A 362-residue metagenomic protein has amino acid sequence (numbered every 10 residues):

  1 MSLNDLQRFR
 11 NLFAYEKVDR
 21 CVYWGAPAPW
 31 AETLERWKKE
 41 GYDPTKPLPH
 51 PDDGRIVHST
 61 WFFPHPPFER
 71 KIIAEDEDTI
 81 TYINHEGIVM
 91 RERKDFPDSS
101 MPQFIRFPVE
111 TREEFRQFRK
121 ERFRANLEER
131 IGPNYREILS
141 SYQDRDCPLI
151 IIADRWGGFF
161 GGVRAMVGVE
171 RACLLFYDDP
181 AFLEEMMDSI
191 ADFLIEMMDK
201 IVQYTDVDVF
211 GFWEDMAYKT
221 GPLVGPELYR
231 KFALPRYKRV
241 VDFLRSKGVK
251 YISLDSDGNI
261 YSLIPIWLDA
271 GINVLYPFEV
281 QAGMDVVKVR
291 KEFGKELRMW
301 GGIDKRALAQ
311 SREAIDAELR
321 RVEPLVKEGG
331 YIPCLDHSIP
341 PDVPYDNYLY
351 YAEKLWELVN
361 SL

Functional and structural regions predicted by a protein language model:
M1-W30, T81-I83, E92, E114-L362: Active-site loop segments of alpha/beta catalytic cores
K17, R55, A74-D76, D144-R145: Short, solvent-exposed loop/edge-beta patches enriched in aromatic
C21-W24, T33-Y42, S100-F107, K120-A125: Charged, low-complexity surface segments at secondary-structure and domain boundaries
A26-K71: Segments that shape or occlude catalytic/ligand-binding pockets
R70-A74, D78, P97: A structural signal for short, hydrophobic beta-strand segments that form beta-sheets in beta-rich/all-beta domains
R91-Q117: Short, surface-exposed, low-complexity cationic segments
